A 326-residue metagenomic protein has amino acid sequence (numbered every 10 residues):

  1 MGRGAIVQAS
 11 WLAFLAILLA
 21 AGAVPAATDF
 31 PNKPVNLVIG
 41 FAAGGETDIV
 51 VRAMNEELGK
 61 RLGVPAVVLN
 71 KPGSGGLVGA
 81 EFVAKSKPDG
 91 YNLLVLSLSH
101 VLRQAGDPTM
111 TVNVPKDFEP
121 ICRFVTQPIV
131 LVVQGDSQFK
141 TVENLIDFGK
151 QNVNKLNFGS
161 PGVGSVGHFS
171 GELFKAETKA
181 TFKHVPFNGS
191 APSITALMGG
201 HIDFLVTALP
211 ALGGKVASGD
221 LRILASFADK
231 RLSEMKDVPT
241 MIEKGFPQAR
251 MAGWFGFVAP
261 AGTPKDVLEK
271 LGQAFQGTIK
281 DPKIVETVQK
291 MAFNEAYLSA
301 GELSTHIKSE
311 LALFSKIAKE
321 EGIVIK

Functional and structural regions predicted by a protein language model:
M1-V7: N-terminal secretory signal peptides that target proteins for export/translocation
A9-G22: Bacterial N-terminal signal peptides
A26-D117, K155, V163, K179-V206 (+4 more regions): N-terminal (or domain-start) structured segment
N32-P34, A176-A180, E243, K265-K326: An extracytoplasmic/periplasmic, membrane-proximal ligand-sensing/linker region
L58, K85-N92, A105-P192, M241-E243 (+1 more regions): Hinge/capping helix and adjacent helix->loop/strand transition within the periplasmic-binding protein
V95-H100, S160, G189-S190, T207-L212 (+3 more regions): Beta->alpha turn/N-cap motifs
S99-T109, L173-E177, F204-V238: A ligand-binding cleft/hinge motif common to bilobed small-molecule-binding domains
